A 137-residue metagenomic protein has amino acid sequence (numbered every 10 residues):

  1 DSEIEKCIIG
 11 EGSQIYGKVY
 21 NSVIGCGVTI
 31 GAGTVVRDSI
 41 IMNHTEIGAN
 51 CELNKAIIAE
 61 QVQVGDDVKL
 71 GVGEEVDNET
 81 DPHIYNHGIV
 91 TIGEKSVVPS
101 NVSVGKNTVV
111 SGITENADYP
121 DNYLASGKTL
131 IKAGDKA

Functional and structural regions predicted by a protein language model:
D1-A137: Left-handed beta-helix
